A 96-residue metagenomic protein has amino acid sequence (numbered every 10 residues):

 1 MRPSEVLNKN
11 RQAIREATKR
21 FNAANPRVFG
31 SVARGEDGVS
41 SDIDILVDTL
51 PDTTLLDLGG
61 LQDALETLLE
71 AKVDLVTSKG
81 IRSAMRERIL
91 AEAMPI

Functional and structural regions predicted by a protein language model:
M1-P26: Helical scaffold of the NTase/Pol beta-like nucleotidyltransferase catalytic core
M1-R2, T49-K79: Metal-dependent nucleotidyltransferase catalytic core
L7, R88-I89: A generic structural signal for nonpolar/aromatic side chains embedded in well-ordered alpha-helices
R15, T53, M94: Basic nucleic-acid-binding interfaces
F21, S40-D42, L68, A91: Short connector loops at helix/strand junctions that flank enzyme active sites, especially segments positioning acidic
P26, I43-I45, V73: Conserved beta-strand core positions
G30, G35-T54: Catalytic metal-binding acidic patch
L90-I96: Short hydrophobic/aromatic patches at helix-to-coil boundaries
